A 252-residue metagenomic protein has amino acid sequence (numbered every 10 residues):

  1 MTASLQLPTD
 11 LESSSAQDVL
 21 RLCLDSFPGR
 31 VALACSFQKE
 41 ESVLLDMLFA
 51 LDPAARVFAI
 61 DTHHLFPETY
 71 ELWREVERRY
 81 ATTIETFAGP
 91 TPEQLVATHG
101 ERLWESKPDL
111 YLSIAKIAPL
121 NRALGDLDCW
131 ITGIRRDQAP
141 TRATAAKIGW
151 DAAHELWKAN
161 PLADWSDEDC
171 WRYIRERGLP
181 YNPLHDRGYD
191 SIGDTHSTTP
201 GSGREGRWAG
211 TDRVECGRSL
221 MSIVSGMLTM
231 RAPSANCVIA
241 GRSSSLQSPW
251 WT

Functional and structural regions predicted by a protein language model:
M1-T252: Nucleotide-activated chemistry modules centered on ATP-dependent adenylation/adenylyltransferase
